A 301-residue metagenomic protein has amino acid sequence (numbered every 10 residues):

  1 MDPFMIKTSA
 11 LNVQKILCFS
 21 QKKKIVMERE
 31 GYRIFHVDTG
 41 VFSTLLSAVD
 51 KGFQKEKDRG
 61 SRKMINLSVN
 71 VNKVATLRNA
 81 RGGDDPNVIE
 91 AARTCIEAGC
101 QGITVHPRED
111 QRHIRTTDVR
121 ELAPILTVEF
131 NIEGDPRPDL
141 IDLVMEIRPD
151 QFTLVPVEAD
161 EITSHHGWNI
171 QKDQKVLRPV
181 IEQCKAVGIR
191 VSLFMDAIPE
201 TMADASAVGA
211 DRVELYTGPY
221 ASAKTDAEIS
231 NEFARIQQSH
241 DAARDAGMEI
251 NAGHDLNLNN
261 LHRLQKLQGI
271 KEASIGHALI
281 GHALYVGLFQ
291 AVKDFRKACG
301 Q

Functional and structural regions predicted by a protein language model:
R62-E133, P138-D139, L143-P149, D204: Conserved N-terminal beta1-alpha1 strand-loop-helix module at the mouth
I65-V71, I103-V105, F130-I132, F152-L154 (+4 more regions): Hydrophobic faces of well-ordered beta-strands that scaffold small-molecule active sites in alpha/beta enzyme cores
Q101-E121, P156-N169, T217-T225: Glycine-rich, proline-tolerant flexible connector loops at the mouths of alpha/beta enzymes
R112-P138, Q174-I189, N231-N251, F295-C299: Alpha-helix-loop-beta-strand connector modules within alpha/beta enzyme cores
P138-E146, I198-A207, L256-G269: Catalytic cores of alpha/beta
L154-E161, E214-K224, I270-L288: Glycine-rich phosphate-binding active-site loops on the catalytic face of alpha/beta enzymes
R190-A242: Histidine/lysine/aspartate-rich catalytic loop segments that bind and position anionic ligands
T225, I229, H282-Q301: C-terminal helical cap(s) of enzyme catalytic domains, especially alpha/beta-barrels
